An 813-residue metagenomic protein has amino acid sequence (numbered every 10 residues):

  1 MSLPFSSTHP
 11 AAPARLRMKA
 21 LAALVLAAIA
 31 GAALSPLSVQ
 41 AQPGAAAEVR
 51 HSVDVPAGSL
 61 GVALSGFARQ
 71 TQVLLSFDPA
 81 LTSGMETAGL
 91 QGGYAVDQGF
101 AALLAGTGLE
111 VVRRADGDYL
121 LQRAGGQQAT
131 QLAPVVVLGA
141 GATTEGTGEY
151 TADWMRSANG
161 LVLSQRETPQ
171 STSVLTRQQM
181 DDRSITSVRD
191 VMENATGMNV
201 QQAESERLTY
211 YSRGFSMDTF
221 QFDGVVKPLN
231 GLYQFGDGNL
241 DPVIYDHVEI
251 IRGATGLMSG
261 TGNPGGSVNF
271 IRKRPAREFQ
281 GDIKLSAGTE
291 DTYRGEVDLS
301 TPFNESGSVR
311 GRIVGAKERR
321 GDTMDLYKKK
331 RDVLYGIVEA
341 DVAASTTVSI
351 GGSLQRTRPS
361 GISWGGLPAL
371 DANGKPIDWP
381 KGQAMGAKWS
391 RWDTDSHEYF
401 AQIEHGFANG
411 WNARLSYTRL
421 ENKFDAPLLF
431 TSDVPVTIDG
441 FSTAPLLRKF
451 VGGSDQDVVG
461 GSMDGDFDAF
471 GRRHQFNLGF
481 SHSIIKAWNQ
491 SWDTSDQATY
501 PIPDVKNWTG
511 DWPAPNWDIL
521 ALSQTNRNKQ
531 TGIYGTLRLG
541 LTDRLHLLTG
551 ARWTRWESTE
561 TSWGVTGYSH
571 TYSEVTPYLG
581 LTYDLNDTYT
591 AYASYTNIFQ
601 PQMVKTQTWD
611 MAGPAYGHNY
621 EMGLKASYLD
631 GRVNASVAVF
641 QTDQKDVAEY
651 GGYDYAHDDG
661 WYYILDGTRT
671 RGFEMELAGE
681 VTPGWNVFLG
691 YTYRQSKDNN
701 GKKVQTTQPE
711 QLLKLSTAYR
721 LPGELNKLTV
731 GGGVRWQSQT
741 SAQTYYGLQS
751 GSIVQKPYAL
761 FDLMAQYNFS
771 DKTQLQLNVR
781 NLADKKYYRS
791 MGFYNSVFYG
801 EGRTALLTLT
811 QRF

Functional and structural regions predicted by a protein language model:
Y119-Q122, Y150-S173, R177, R189-V226 (+1 more regions): Extracytoplasmic beta-strand/coil segments of soluble accessory domains associated with Gram-negative outer-membrane
V200, T209, V225-R252, I271-R272: Short acidic/polar hinge/loop motifs at secondary-structure boundaries that mediate gating or recognition
P228-L229, I244-D246, L257-G336, V342-T346 (+2 more regions): Outer-membrane beta-barrel translocator/receptor signature
E318-D322, Y335-G406, E421-S454, Q497-N526 (+2 more regions): Acidic/polar loop-and-plug regions of large Gram-negative outer-membrane beta-barrel proteins
E339-A343, S454, R473-I485, Q524-Q644 (+2 more regions): Structural signature of Gram-negative outer-membrane beta-barrels, strongest in the C-terminal barrel of TonB-dependent
Q402-T418, N422-L428, Y616-E680, V687 (+1 more regions): Membrane-embedded beta-barrel scaffold of Gram-negative outer-membrane proteins
D543-R544, Y663-Y745, A783, T808 (+1 more regions): Gram-negative outer-membrane beta-barrel transporters
W736-Y745, Q766-F813: C-terminal beta-signal and adjacent terminal beta-strands/loops of Gram-negative outer-membrane beta-barrel proteins
